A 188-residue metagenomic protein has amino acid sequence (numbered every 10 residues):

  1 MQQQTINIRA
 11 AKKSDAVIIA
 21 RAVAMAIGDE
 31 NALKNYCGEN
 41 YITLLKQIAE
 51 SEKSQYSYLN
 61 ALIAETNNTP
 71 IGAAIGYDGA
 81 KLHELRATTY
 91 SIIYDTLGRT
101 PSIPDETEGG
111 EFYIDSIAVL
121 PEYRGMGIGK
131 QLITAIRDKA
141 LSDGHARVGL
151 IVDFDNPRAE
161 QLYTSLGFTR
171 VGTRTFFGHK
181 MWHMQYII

Functional and structural regions predicted by a protein language model:
N7-R21, A32-L33: A short beta-loop-alpha structural element at the N-terminal edge of CoA-dependent acyl/N-acetyltransferase catalytic
I27-A49, R86, Y94-T96: Conserved GNAT-fold acetyl-CoA-binding loop/helix
E39-A61, T66-N67: Active-site rim helix/loop that mediates acceptor-substrate recognition in acyltransferases
I63, T69-D78, Y113, A118: Conserved beta-strand in the GNAT
A80-F112, S116: Conserved acyl-donor/pantetheine-binding loop and adjacent beta-alpha core of acyl/acetyltransferases and related
G110-F112, R124, A140-I151: Conserved GNAT acetyl-CoA-binding A-motif
G125-S142, Q161-S165: Conserved acetyl-CoA-binding loop-helix of GNAT-fold acetyltransferases
A146-E160, S165-G167, T173-I188: C-terminal "cap" of GNAT-fold acetyltransferases
